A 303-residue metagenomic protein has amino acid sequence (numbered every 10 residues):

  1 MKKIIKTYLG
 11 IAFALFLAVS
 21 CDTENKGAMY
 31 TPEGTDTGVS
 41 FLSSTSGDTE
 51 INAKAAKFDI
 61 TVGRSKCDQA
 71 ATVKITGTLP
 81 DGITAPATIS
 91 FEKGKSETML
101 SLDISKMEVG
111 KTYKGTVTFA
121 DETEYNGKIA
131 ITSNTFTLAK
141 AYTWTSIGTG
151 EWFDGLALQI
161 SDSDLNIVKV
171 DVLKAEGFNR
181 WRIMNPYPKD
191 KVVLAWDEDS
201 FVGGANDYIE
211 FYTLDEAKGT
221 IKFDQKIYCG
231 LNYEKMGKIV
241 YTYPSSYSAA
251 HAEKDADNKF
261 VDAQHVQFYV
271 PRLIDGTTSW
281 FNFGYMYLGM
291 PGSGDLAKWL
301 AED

Functional and structural regions predicted by a protein language model:
M1-L9: Bacterial N-terminal signal peptides that target proteins for export
I4, D22-L158, W299-D303: Acidic/polar, low-complexity intrinsically disordered N-terminal segments immediately downstream of a Sec signal
L17-S20: C-terminal motif of bacterial Sec signal peptides marking the signal peptidase cleavage site
A141-D303: Ser/Thr/Gly/Pro-rich, low-complexity flexible regions
